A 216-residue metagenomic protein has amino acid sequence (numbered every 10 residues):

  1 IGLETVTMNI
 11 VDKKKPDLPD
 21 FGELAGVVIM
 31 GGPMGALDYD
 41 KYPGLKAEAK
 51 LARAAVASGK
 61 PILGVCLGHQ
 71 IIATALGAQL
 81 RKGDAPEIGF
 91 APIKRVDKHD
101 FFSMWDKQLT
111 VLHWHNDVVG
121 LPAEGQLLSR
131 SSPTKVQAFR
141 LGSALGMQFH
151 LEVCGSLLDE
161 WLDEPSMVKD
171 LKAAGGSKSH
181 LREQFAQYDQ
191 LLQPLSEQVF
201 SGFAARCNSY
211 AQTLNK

Functional and structural regions predicted by a protein language model:
L3-L63: Flexible gly/pro-rich beta->alpha loop and the following alpha-helix that scaffold active-site loops
M34-G35, H69, V118: Glycine-rich nucleotide phosphate-binding loop and flanking beta-alpha elements of Rossmann-like dinucleotide-binding
P43-A47, L80-R81, S129-R130, D163-P165: Glycine-rich, phosphate-binding/catalytic loops in enzymes
A49-R53, F102, F200: Short amphipathic alpha-helical segments and helix-helix/interface helices
A55-Q79: Catalytic nucleophile loop
L76-L157: Pocket-forming structural segment of enzyme catalytic cores
V153-K216: Acyltransferase
